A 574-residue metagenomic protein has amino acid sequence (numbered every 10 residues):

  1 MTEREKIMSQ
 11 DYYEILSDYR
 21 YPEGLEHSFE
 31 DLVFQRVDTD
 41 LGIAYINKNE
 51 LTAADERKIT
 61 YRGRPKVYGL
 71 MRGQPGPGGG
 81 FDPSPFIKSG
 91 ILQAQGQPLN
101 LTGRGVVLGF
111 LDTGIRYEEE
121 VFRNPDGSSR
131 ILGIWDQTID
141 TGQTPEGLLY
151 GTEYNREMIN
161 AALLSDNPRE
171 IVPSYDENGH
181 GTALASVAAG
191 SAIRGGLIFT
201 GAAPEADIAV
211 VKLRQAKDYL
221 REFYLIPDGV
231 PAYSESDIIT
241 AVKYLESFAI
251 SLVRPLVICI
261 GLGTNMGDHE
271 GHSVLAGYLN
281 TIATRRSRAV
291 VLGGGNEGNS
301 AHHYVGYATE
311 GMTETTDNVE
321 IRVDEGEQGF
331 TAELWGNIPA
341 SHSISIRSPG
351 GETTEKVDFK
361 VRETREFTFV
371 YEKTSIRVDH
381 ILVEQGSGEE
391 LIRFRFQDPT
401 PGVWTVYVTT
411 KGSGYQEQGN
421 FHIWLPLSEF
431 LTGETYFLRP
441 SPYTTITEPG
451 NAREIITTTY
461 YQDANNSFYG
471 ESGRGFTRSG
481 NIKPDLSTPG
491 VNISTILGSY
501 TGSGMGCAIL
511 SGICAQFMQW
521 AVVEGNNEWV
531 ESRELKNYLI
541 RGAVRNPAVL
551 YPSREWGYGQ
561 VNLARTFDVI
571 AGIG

Functional and structural regions predicted by a protein language model:
M1-V107, T113-R130, G402, R439 (+2 more regions): Autoinhibitory propeptides
P65-V67, T240-E270, G293-G294: Short acidic, glycine-rich surface-loop motifs adjacent to enzyme active sites
G96-S234, E327-Q328, P339-A340, A452-E454 (+3 more regions): Subtilisin-like serine protease catalytic core
W135-Q137, G142-E157, S300-G388, V408-T409 (+1 more regions): Extracellular S/T/G-rich loop segment that most often corresponds to the catalytic His/Ser-adjacent loop
A185-A188, G196, A209-K217, E246-L256 (+6 more regions): Hydrolase catalytic cores
V257-I258, L275-G311, G559-N562, D568: Catalytic cores of secreted or luminal carbohydrate-active enzymes
A283, S413-I456, Y460: C-terminal edge strands of extracellular/lumenal beta-sandwich accessory domains
Y371-G412, G419-P426: Beta-sandwich interaction modules
